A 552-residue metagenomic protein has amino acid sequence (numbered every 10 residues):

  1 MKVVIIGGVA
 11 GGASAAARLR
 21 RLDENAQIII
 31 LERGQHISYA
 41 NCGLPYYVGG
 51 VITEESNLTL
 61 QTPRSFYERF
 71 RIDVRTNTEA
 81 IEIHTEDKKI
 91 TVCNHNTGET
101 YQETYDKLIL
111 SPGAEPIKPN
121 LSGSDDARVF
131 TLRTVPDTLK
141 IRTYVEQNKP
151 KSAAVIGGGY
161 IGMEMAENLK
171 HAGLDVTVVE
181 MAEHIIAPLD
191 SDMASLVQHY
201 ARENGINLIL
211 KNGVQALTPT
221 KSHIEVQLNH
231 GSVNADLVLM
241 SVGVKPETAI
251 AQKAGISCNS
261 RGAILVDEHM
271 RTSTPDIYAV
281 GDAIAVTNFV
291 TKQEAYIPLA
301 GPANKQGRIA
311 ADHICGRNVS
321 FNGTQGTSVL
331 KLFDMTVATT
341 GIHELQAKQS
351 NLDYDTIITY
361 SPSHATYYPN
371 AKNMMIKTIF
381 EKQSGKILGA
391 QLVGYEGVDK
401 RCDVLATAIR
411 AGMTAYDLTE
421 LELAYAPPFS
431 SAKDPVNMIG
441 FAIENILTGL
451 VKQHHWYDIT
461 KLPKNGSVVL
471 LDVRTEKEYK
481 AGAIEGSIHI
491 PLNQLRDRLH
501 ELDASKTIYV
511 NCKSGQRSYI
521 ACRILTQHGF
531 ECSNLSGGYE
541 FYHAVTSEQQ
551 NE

Functional and structural regions predicted by a protein language model:
M1, G8, R21, A283-Y395 (+3 more regions): Mid-to-C-terminal Rossmann-like scaffold of FAD/NAD(P)H-dependent oxidoreductases
M1-E79, I117, A166-L189, T327 (+4 more regions): Beta1-alpha1 glycine-rich phosphate/pyrophosphate-binding loop at the start of Rossmann-like nucleotide-binding domains
I6, E103-G113, V233-G243, G307 (+1 more regions): Short hydrophobic core segments
N25-Q27, R69, R75-N96, E103 (+2 more regions): A Rossmann-like FAD-binding core segment of flavoenzymes
T59, S152-A154, Y160-A216, L299-A303 (+2 more regions): Rossmann-like dinucleotide-binding cores of NAD(P)H-dependent redox enzymes
L110-A172, S260, V266-E268, I488-N493 (+2 more regions): Glycine-rich dinucleotide-binding loop and its adjacent helix/turn
D125-K149, K221, E225-Q227, S232-I309 (+2 more regions): FAD-site-proximal beta/loop scaffold in flavoenzymes
Y416-P427, S431-V468, E476-Y509, K513-E552: Rhodanese-like catalytic fold shared by cysteine-dependent sulfurtransferases and DSP/PTP-type phosphatases
